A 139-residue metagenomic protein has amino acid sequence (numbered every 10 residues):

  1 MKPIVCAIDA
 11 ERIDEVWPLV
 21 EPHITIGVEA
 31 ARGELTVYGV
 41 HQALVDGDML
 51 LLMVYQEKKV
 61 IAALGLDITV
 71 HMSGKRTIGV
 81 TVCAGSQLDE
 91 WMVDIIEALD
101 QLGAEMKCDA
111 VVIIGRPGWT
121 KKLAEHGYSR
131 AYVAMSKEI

Functional and structural regions predicted by a protein language model:
M1-L35: Short amphipathic alpha-helix that is part of the acyltransferase structural core
E29-M49: Active-site rim helix/loop that mediates acceptor-substrate recognition in acyltransferases
A43-V45, E57, H71, A104 (+1 more regions): Sterically constrained small-residue positions within well-ordered secondary structures of folded domains
D48-D89: Conserved donor-binding loop and adjoining core beta-sheet/short helix segment in diverse acyl/aminoacyl transferases
D48-M49, E125-S129: Short glycine-aromatic motifs
K75-A124: Acyl-donor binding region in acyl/amide transferases
I114, S129-I139: Conserved catalytic-core motifs of GNAT/GCN5-like acyltransferases
